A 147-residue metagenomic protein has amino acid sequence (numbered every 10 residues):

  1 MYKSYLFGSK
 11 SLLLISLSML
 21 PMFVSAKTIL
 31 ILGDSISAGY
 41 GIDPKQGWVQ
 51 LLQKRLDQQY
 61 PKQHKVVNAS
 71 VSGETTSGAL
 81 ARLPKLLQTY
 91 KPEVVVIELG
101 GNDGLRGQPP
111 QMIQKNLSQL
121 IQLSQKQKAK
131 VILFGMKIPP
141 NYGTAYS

Functional and structural regions predicted by a protein language model:
Y2-L13: Bacterial N-terminal signal peptides that target proteins for export
V24-S72, P84-K91: Serine-esterase "nucleophile elbow" of acetyl-processing enzymes
G39, E74, P139-N141: Short, small-residue-enriched loops and turns at beta-alpha junctions that line or gate enzyme active sites
K45, T76-A79: Conserved donor sugar-nucleotide recognition element shared by glycan-biosynthetic enzymes
V71-E74, Q108: Short, surface-exposed alpha-helical recognition segments that flank or form part of ligand/macromolecule-binding
G78-S147: Alpha-helical cap/lid subdomain in secreted, periplasmic, or secretory-pathway luminal O-acyl-processing enzymes
